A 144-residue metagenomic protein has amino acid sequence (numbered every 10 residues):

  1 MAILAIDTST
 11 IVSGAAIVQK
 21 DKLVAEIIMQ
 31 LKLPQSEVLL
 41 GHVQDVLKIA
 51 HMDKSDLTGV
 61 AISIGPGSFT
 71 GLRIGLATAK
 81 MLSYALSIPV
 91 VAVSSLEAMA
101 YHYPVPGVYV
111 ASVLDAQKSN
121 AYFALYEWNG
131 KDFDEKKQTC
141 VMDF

Functional and structural regions predicted by a protein language model:
M1-I64: N-terminal beta-alpha supersecondary unit
I11, G65-P66, A116-S119: Short glycine-rich anion-binding loops that position phosphate/pyrophosphate groups of nucleotides and phosphorylated
G14, L23, G65-S68, L72 (+2 more regions): Glycine-rich, flexible loop/turn motifs
K22, P89-F144: Surface "functional belts" at beta-alpha junctions
Q30-V38, F69, R73, A77 (+2 more regions): Residues at secondary-structure transition points
V43, T78-L82, M99-A100: Buried hydrophobic packing segments
A50-S55, Y84-S95: Phosphate-handling active-site elements
A61-V90: DPxDG-like acidic metal-binding loop motif
